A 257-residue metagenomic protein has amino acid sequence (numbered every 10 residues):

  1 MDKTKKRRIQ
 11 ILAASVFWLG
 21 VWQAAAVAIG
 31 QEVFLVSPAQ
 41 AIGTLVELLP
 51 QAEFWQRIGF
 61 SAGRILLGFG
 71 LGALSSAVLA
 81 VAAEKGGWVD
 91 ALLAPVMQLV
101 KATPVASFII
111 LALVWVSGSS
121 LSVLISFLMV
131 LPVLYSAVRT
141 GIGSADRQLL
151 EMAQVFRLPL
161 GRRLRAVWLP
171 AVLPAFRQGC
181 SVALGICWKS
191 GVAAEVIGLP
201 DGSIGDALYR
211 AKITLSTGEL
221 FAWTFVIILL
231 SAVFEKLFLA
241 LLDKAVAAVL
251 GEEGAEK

Functional and structural regions predicted by a protein language model:
D2, A28-G70: Periplasmic/extracellular loop-to-transmembrane helix junction in inner-membrane transport proteins
K5-I29: N-terminal signal-anchor transmembrane alpha helix
L67-M97, I110: Transmembrane-helix boundary motif in ABC transporter permease subunits
G87, Q178, A222-K257: C-terminal transmembrane helix and the adjacent membrane-cytosol boundary/short C-terminal tail of inner/organellar
Q98-V133, T140: Generic hydrophobic transmembrane alpha-helix motif, especially the helices
L124, L128, G161-A193, A222: Transmembrane alpha-helices
A137-F176, L208: Short cytoplasmic-facing helical segments at TM-TM junctions of multi-pass membrane proteins
G179-L229: Non-cytoplasmic
